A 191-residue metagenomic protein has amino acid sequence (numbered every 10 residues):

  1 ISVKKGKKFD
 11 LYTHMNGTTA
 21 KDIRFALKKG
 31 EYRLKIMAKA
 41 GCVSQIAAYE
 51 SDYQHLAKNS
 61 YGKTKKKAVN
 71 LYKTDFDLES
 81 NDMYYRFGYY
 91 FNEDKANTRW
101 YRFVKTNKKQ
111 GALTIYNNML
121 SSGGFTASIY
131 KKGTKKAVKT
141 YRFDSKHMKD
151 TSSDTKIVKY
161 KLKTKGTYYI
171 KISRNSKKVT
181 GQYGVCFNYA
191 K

Functional and structural regions predicted by a protein language model:
I1, Y32-A38, I46, F87 (+3 more regions): Hydrophobic beta-strand segments within beta-rich accessory/binding domains
I1-T19, K39, E50, L120-S153 (+1 more regions): Surface-exposed beta-strand/loop patches in noncatalytic accessory domains and peripheral targeting/linker segments
G6-G17, E50-R102, T106-Q110, S145-T151 (+1 more regions): Non-catalytic extracellular/lumenal accessory regions of secreted precursors
G17-L27, S152-K163: Beta-sandwich interaction modules
T19-A20, K65, N107, I115 (+6 more regions): N-terminal compositionally biased, intrinsically disordered segments and leader/signal-like regions
K28-Y32, K165-G166: A glycine-anchored, Pro-Gly-centered beta-turn/N-cap motif
I36-H55, R99-Y101, F125, K156-V158 (+1 more regions): Edge beta-strands of jelly-roll/beta-sandwich modules across compartments, strongly enriched in secreted/luminal
